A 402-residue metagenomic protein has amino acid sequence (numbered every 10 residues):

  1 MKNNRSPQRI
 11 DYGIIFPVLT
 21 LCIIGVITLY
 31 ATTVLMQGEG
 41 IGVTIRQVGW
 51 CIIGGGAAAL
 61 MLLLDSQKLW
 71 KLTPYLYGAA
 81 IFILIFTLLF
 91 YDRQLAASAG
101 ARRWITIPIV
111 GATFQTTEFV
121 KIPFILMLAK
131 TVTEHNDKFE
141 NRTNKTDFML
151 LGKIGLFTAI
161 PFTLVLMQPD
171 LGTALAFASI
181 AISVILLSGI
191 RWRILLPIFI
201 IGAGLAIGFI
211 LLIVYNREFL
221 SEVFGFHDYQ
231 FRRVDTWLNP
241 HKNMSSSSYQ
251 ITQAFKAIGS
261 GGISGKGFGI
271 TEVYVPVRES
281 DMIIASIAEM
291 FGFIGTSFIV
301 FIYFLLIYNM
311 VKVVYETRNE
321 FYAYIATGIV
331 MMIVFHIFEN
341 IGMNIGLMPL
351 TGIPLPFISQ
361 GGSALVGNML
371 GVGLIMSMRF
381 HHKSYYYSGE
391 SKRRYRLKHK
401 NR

Functional and structural regions predicted by a protein language model:
M1-K2, I341, I345-R402: A juxtamembrane structural motif centered on a specific transmembrane helix
K2-R5, I27-T28, M36-I45, A57 (+4 more regions): Membrane-helix boundary/helix-loop-helix interface segments in multi-pass membrane proteins
K2-V18: N-terminal membrane topogenic signal
G56-S66, A129-D137, I182-R191, L305-V314 (+1 more regions): Structural signal for the C-terminal ends of transmembrane alpha-helices and the immediately following loop
P74-Y75, I81, I154-V165, L171-E222: Hydrophobic alpha-helical segments of polytopic membrane proteins
S98, W104, F199-G295: Hydrophobic, glycine- and aromatic-enriched re-entrant/interface helices and adjoining loop segments
A99-R102, L166-M167, L171-I180, Y322-A326 (+1 more regions): Interfacial helix-loop-helix junctions of multi-pass membrane proteins
F293-I337: Hydrophobic transmembrane alpha-helices and their immediate junctions
